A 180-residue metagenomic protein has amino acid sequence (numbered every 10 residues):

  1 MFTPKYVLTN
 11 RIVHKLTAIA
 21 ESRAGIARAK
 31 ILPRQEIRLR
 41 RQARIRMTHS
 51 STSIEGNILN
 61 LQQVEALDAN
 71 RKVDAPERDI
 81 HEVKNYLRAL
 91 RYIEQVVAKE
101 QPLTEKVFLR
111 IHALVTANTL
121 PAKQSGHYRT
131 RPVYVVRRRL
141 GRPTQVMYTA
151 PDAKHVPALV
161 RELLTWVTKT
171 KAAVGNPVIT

Functional and structural regions predicted by a protein language model:
M1-T180: FIC/Doc superfamily catalytic core
